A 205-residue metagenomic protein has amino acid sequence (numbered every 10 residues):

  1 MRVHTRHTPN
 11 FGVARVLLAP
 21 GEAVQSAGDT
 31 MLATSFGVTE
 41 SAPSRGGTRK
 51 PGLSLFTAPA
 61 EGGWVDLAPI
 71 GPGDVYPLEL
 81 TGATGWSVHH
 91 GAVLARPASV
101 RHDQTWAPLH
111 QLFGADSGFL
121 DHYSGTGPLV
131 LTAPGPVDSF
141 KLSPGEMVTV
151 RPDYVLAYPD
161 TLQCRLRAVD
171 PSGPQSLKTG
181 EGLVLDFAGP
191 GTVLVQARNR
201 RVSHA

Functional and structural regions predicted by a protein language model:
M1-A205: Phosphate/adenylate-binding glycine loop and adjacent helical scaffold
